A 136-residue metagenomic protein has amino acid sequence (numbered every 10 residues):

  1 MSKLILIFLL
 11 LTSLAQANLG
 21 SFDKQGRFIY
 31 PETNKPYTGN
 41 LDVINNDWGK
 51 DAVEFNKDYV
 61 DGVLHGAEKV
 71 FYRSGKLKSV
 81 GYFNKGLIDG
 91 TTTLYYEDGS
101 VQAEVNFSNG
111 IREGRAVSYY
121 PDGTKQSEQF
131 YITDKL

Functional and structural regions predicted by a protein language model:
L4-S13: Sec-dependent N-terminal signal peptides
S13-L136: Glycine/tyrosine- and acidic-biased, solvent-exposed loop/turn segments at the edges of beta-strands
